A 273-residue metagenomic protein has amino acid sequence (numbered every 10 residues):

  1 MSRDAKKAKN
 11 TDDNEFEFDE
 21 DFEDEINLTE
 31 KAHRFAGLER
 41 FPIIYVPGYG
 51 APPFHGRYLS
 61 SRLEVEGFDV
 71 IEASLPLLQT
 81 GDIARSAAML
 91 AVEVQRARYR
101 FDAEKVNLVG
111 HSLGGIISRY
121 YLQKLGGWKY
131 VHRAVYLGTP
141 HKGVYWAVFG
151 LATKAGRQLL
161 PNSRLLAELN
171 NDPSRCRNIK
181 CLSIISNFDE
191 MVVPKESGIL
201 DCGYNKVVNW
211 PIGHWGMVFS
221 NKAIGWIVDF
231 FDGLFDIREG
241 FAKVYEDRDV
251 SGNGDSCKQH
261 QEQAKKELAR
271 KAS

Functional and structural regions predicted by a protein language model:
M1-A73, R96-Y99, K129, F231-S273: Flexible, membrane-associating and regulatory peripheral segments of lipid-active enzymes
M1-D4, D12-E25, F54, V144-L160 (+2 more regions): Alpha-helical membrane-targeting segments
I43-Y49, P53-F54, L63-L75, I83-R177 (+3 more regions): Serine-dependent carboxylesterase/thioesterase catalytic core of lipase-like alpha/beta-hydrolase/SGNH enzymes
C176-S273: C-terminal catalytic-base region of ester-bond hydrolases, centering on the histidine of the charge-relay
